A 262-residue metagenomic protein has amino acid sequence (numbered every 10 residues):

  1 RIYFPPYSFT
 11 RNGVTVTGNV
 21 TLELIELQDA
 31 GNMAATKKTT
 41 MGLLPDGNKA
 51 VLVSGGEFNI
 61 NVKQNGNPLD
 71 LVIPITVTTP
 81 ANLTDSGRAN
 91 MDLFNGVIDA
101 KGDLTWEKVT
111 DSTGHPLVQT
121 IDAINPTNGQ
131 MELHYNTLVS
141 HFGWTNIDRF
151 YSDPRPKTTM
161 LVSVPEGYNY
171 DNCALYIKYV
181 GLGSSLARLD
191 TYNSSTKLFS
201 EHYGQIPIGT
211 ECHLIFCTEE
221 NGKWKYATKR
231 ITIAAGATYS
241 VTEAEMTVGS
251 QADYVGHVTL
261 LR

Functional and structural regions predicted by a protein language model:
R1-I2, Y7-R262: Proteolytic cleavage junctions
